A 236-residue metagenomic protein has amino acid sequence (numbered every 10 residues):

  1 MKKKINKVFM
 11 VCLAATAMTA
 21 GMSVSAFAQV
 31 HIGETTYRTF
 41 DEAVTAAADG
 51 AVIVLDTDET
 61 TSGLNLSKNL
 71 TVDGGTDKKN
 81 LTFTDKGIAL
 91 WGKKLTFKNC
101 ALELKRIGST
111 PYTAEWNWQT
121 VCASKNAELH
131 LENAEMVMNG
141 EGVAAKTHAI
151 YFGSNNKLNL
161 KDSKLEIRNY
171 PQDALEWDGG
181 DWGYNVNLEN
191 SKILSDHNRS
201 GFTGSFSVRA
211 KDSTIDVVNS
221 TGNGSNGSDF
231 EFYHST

Functional and structural regions predicted by a protein language model:
M1-C12: Bacterial Sec-dependent N-terminal signal peptides
V11-G21: Bacterial N-terminal signal peptides
G21-H31: Sec-dependent signal peptide cleavage junction
Q29-D56: Acidic Gly/Asp/Thr-rich repetitive segments characteristic of extracellular carbohydrate-active and adhesion proteins
A46-T61, L70-T76: Glycine-rich repeat segments that build the extracellular carbohydrate-interaction surface of secreted and virion
T60-V72, T82-H130, V143-N155, D178-D181: Extracellular beta-strand-rich solenoid/capping regions of secreted or surface-exposed proteins that bind or remodel
G75, L81, K86, F97-I107 (+11 more regions): Solvent-exposed loop/turn tips at the surfaces of repeat/solenoid architectures
D229-T236: Short, intrinsically disordered, charge-balanced linker/junction segments flanking boundaries in proteins
